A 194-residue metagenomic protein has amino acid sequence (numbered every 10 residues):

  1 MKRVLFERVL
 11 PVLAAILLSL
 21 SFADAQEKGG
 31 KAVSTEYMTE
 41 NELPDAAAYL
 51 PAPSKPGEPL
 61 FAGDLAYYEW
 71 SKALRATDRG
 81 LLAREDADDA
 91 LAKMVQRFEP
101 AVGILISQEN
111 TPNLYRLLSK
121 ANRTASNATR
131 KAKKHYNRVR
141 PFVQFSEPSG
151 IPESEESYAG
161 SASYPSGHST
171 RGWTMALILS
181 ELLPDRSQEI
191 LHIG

Functional and structural regions predicted by a protein language model:
K2-L10: Bacterial N-terminal signal peptides that target proteins for export
F6, L20, F145-P148: Intrinsically disordered and other compositionally biased segments
L10-S19: Bacterial N-terminal signal peptides
S19-L20, S180: Hydrophobic alpha-helical membrane context
S21-A25: Sec/Tat signal peptide C-region and signal peptidase I cleavage site
E27-G194: Hydrophobic alpha-helical bundle signature of multipass membrane enzymes
